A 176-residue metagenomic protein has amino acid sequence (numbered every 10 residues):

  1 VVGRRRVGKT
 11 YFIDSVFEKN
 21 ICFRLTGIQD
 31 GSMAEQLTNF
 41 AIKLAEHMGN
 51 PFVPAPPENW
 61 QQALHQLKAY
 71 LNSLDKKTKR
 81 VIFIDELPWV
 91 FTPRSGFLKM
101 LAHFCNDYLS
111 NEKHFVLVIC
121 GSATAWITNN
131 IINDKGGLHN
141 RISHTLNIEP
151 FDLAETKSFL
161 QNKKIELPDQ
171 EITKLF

Functional and structural regions predicted by a protein language model:
V1-F176: Phosphate-binding site recognition
